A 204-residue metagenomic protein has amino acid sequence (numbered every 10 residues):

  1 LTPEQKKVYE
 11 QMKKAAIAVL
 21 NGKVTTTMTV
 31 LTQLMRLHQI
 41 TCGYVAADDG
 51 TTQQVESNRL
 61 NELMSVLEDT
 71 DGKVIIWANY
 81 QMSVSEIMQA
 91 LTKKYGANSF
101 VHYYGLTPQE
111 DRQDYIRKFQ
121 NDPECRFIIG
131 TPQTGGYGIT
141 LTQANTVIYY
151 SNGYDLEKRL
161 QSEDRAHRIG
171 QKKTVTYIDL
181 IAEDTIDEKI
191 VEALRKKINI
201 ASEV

Functional and structural regions predicted by a protein language model:
L1-I139: Conserved Helicase C-terminal RecA-like lobe
V8-M12, Y115, Q143, Q161-S162 (+2 more regions): Alpha-helical scaffold elements adjacent to nucleotide-binding pockets in ATP/GTP-utilizing enzyme cores
T41-Y44, N145, I181: Short, histidine-centered active-site or binding-site loop motifs used for metal coordination, general acid-base
V84-M88, R112-Q113, R126-T174: SF2 helicase motor core recognition
Y154-V204: A conserved SF2-helicase RecA2
